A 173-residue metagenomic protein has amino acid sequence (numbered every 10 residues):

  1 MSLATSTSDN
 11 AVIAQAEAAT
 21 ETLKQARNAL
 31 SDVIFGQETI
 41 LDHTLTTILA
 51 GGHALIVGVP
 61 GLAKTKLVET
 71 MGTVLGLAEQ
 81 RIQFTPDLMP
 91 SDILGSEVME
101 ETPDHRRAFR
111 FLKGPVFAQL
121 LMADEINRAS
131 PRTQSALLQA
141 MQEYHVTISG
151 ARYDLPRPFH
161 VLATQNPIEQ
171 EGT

Functional and structural regions predicted by a protein language model:
M1-A14: Interdomain "pre-motor" coupling segment immediately N-terminal to P-loop NTPase/helicase cores
Q15-L62: Pre-Walker A (pre-P-loop) alpha-helix and adjacent loop at the N terminus of AAA/AAA+ ATPase modules, a conserved
H43-T46, E100-M122: Conserved alpha-helical scaffold flanking the Walker A/P-loop in AAA+ ATPase domains
L45-P86, M99: Walker A/P-loop
I56, M122-A123: Hydrophobic anchor at the beta1->P-loop junction of P-loop NTPases
V59, I93, T164: P-loop (Walker A) phosphate-binding loop of NTP-binding proteins
L88-D104: Conserved NTP-binding/hydrolysis module of P-loop NTPases
E100-R106, E125-T133, M141-T173: Canonical AAA+ ATPase core
